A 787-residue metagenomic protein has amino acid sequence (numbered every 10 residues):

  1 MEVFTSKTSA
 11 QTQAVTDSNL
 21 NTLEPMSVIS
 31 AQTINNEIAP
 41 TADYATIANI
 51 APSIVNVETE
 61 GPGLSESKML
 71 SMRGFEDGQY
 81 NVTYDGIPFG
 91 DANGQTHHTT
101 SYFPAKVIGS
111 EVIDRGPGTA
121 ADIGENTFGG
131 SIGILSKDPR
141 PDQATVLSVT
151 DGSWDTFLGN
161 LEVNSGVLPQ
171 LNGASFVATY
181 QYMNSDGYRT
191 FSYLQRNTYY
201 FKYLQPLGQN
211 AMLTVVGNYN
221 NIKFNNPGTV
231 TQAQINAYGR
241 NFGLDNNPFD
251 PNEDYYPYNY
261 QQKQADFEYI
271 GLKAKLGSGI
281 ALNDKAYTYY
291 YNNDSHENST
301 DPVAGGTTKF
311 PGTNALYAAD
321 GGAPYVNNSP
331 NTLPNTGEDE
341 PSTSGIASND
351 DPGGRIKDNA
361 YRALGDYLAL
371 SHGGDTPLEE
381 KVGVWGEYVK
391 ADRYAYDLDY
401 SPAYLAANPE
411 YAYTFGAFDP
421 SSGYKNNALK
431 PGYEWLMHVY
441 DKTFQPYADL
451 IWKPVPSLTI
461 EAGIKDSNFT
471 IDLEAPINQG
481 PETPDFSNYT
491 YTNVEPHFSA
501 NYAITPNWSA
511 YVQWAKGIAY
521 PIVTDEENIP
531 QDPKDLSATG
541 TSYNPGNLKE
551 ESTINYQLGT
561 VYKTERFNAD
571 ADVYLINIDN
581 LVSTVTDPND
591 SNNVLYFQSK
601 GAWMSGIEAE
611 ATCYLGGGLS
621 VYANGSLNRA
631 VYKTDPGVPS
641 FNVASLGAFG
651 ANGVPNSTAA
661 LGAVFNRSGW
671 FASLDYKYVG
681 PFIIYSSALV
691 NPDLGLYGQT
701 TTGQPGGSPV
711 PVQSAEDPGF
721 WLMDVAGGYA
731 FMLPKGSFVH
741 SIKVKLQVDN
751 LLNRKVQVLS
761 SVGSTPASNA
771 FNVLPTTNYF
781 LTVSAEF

Functional and structural regions predicted by a protein language model:
N36, A42-P88, G109: Extracytoplasmic beta-strand/coil segments of soluble accessory domains associated with Gram-negative outer-membrane
Y102-V146: A beta-strand signature from Gram-negative outer-membrane beta-barrel systems, especially the internal plug domain
A144-V146, D151-N184, Y188-G228, Y260-K275 (+1 more regions): Transmembrane beta-barrel wall of Gram-negative outer-membrane proteins
L204-P206, M212-K273, Y290, D294-R355 (+3 more regions): Acidic/polar loop-and-plug regions of large Gram-negative outer-membrane beta-barrel proteins
N218, V512, T612-Y614, S620 (+1 more regions): Conserved C-terminal beta-signal and adjacent last beta-strands/turns of outer-membrane beta-barrel proteins
K275, A281-Y287, S295, A503 (+5 more regions): Membrane-embedded beta-barrel scaffold of Gram-negative outer-membrane proteins
Y361, G373-V389, P402, F415-A417 (+4 more regions): Structural signature of Gram-negative outer-membrane beta-barrels, strongest in the C-terminal barrel of TonB-dependent
P456, I460, R566-N568, V573-V582 (+2 more regions): Gram-negative outer-membrane beta-barrel transporters
